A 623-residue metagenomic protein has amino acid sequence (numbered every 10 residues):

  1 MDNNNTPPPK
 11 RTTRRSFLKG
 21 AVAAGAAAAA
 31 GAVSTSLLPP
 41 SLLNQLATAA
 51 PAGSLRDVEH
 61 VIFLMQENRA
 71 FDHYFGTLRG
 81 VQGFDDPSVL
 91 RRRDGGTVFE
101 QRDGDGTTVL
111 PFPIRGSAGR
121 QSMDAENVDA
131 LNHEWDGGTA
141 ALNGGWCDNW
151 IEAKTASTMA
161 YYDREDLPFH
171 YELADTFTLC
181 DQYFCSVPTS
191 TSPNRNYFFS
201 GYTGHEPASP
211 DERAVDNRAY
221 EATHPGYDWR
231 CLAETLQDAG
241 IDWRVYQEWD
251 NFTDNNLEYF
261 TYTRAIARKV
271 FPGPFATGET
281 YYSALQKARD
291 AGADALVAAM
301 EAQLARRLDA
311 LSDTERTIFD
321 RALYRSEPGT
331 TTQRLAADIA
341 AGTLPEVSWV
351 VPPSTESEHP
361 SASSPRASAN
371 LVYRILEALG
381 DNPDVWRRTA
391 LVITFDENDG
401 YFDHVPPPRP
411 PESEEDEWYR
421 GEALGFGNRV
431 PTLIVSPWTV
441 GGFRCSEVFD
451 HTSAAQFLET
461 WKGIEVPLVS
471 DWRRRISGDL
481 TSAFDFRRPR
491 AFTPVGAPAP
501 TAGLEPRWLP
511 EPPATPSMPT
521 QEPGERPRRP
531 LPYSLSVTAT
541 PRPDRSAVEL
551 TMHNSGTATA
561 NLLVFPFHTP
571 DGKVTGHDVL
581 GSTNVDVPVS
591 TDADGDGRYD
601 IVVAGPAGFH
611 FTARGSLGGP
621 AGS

Functional and structural regions predicted by a protein language model:
D2-S623: N-terminal pro-sequences and low-complexity stem/linker regions of secreted or lumenal proteins
